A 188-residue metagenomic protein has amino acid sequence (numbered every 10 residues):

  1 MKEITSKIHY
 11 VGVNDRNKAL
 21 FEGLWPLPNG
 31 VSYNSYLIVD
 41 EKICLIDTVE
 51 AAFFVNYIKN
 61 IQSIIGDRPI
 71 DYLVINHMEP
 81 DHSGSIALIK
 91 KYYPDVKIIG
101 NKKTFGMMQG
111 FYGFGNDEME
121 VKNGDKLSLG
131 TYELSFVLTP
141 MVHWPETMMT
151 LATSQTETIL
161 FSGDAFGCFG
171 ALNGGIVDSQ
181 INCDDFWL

Functional and structural regions predicted by a protein language model:
K2-I61, I65, M149-S162: Conserved beta-strand hairpin/beta-sheet module of binuclear metal-dependent hydrolase folds, prominently
K2-S6, I99-T147: Metallo-beta-lactamase
E41, A52-I99: Active-site metal-binding motif and surrounding structural segment of the metallo-beta-lactamase
E41-K42, P94-D95, F114-N116, T131-E133 (+1 more regions): Short coil/turn connectors at secondary-structure junctions
I46-T48, I70-M78, I98-N101, T139 (+1 more regions): Active-site neighborhood of phospho(di)ester-bond hydrolases with catalytic His/Asp-centered motifs
M78-S83, F105-M108, W144, F166-G170: Active-site environment of divalent metal-dependent phosphoester hydrolases
L88, G110-G113, L172-G175: Short acidic, glycine/serine/threonine-rich loops at helix termini
E133-L188: Metallo-beta-lactamase
